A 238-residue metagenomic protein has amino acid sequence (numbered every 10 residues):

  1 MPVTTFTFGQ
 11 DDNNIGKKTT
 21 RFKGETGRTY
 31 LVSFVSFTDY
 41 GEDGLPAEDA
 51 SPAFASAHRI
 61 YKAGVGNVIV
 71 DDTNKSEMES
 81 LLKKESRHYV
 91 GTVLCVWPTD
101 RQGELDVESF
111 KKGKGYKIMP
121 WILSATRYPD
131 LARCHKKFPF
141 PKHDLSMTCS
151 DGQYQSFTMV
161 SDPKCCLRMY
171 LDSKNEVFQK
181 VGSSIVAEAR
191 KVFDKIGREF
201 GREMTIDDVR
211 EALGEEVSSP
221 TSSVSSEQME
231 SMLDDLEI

Functional and structural regions predicted by a protein language model:
M1-K137, K191, K195-S225, I238: OB-fold ssDNA-binding interfaces and closely related basic DNA-contact patches used across DNA replication/repair
C95, C134, C149, C165-C166: Generic recognition of cysteine residues
W121-I122, S150-I185, M204: OB-fold/S1-family single-stranded nucleic acid-binding modules
K137-F157: Elongated alpha-helical scaffolds
